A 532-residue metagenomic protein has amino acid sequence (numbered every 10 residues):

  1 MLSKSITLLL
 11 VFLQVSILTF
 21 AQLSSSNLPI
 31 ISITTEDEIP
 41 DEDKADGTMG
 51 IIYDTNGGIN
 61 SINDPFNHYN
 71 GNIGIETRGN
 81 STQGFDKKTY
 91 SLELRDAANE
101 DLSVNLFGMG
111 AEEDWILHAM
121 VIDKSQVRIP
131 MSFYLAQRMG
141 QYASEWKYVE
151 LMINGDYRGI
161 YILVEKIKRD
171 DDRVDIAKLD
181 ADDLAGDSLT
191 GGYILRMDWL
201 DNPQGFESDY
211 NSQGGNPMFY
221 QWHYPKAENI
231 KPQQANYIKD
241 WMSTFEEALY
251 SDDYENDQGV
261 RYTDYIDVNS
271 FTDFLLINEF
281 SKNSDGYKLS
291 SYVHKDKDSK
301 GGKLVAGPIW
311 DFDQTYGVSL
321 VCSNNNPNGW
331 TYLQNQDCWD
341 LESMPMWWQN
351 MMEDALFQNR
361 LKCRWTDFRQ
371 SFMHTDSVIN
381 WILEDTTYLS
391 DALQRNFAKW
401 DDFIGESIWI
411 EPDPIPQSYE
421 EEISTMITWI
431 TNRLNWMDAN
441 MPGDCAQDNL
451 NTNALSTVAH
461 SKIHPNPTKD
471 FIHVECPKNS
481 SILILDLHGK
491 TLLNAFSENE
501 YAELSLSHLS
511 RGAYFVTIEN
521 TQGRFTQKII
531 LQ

Functional and structural regions predicted by a protein language model:
M1-L8: Bacterial N-terminal signal peptides that target proteins for export
F20, L455-Q532: C-terminal outer-membrane/trafficking sorting elements
Q22-N60: N-terminal module-boundary/linker segments of secreted carbohydrate-active enzymes
N27-P29, I39, G79-S81, F85 (+3 more regions): Middle-to-C-terminal accessory/interaction subdomains
G47, K88-Y90, K147, K478-L483: Short beta-strand/loop motifs in extracellular/secreted proteins, especially within beta-sandwich accessory domains
F66-V121: Conserved oxyanion/phosphate-binding beta-strand-loop segments in alpha/beta enzyme cores
D96-N99, G110-A119, G140-S144, D156-L276 (+1 more regions): Internal "kinase-insert"/substrate-recognition segments embedded within catalytic cores of ATP-dependent enzymes
